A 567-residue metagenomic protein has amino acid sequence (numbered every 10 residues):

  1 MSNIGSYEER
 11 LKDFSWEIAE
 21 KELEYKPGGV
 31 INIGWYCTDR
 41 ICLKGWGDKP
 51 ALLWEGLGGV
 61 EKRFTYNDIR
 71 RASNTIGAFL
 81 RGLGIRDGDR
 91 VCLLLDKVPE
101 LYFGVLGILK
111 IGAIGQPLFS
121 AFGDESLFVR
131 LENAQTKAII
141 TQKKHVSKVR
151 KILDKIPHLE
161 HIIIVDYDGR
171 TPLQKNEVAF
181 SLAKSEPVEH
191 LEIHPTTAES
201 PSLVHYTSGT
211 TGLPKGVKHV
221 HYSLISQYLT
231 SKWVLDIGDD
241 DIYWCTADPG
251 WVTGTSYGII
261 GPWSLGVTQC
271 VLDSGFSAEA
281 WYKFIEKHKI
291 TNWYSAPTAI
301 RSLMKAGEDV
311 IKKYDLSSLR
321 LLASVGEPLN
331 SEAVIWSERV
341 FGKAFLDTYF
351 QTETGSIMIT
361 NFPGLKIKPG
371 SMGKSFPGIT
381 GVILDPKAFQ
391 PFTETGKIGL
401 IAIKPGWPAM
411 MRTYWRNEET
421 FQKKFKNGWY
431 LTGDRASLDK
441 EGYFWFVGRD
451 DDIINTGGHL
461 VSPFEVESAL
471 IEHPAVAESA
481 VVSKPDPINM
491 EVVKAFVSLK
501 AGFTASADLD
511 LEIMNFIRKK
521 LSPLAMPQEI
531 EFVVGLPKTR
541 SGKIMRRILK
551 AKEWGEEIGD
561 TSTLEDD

Functional and structural regions predicted by a protein language model:
G34, D48, L52-L106, G123-F128 (+2 more regions): Conserved AMP-binding/adenylate-forming core of the ANL superfamily
D48-P50, I163-I164, K184-Y206, L213 (+2 more regions): Conserved pre-ATP/AMP-binding loop-to-beta segment of ANL
K62-N67, H194, S202-S226: Conserved AMP-binding A3 loop
F103-L106, K110-L182, A296: Structural core segment of the AMP-binding/adenylate-forming
E125-E132, K137-K144, E286, W293 (+7 more regions): AMP-binding/adenylate-forming catalytic core of the ANL superfamily
I225-I242, P249-N292, K305-A306: Conserved AMP-binding/adenylation subdomain of ANL enzymes
V267, I290-S295, M304-I367, F376 (+1 more regions): Gly/Ser/Thr-rich phosphate-binding loop
K374-G378, F389-K423, H459-V461, E556-I558: Conserved ATP/PPi-binding loop(s) of AMP-dependent carboxylate-activating enzymes
